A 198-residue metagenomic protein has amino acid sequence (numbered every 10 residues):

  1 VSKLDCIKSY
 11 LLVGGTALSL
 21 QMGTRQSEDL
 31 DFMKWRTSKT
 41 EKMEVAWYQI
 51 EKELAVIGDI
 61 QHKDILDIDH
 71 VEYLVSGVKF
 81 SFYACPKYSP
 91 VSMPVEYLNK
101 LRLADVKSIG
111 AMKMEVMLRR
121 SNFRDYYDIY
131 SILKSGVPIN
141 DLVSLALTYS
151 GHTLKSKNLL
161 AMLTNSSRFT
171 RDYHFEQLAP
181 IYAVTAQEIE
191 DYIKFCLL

Functional and structural regions predicted by a protein language model:
V1-L198: Compositionally biased terminal segments of proteins
